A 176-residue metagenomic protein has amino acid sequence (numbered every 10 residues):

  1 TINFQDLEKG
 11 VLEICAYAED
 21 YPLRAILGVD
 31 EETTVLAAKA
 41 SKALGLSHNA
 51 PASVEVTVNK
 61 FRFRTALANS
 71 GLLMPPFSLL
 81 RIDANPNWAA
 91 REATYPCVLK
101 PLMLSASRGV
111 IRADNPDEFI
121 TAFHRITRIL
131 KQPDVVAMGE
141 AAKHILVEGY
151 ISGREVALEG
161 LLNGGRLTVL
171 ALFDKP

Functional and structural regions predicted by a protein language model:
T1-S53, R62, N69, D83-A84: ATP-binding N-terminal substructure of ATP-dependent carboxylate-amine bond-forming enzymes
V54-P75, I82, W88-A89, A93: Glycine-/Pro-rich loop/turn segments that contact NAD(P) or position catalytic residues in Rossmann-like domains
L73-P75, P96, P116-S152: Conserved ATP-binding module of the ATP-grasp superfamily
P76-F77, L158: Conserved beta3 strand of the protein kinase N-lobe
L80, V110-N115, L161-N163: Short beta-strand-to-turn element immediately C-terminal to the catalytic PLP-Schiff-base lysine in fold type I
Y95-E118: Conserved anion/nucleotide-ligand pocket segment
I126-L130, G149-P176: Phosphate-binding core of ATP-grasp and ATP-grasp-like enzymes
